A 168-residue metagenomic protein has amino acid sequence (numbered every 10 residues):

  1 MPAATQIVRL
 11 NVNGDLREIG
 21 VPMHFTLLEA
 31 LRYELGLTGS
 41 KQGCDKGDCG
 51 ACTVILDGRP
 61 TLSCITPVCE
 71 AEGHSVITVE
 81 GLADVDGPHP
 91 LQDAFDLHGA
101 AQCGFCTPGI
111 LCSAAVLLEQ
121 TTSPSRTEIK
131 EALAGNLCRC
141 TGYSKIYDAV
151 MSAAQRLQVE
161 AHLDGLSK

Functional and structural regions predicted by a protein language model:
M1-K168: Signature of N-terminal electron-transfer/Fe-S-associated modules in redox systems
